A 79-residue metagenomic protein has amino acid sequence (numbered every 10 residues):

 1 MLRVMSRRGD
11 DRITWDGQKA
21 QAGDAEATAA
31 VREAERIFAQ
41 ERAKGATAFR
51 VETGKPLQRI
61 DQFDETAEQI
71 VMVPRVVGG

Functional and structural regions predicted by a protein language model:
M1-V77: Ubiquitin-like/PB1-type beta-grasp interaction modules and other compact soluble beta-rich domains
